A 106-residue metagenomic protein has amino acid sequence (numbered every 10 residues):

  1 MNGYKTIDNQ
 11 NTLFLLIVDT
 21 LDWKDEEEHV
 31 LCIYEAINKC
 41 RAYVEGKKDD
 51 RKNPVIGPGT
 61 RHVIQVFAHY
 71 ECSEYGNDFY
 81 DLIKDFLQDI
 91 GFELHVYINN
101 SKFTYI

Functional and structural regions predicted by a protein language model:
M1-D8, Y97: Aromatic/basic-lined ligand-recognition segments that form π-stacking hydrophobic pockets flanked by Lys/Arg to engage
D8, G57-G59, D89: A generic structural signal for short, non-catalytic loop/turn and secondary-structure boundary residues
L13-W23, I56-E71: Short glycine-rich, basic-tinged beta-strand/loop micro-motifs
K24-G46: Mature extracytoplasmic domains of secretory-pathway proteins
G46-P58: Short, basic/hydrophobic alpha-helical segments
H62-I106: Helix-rich interaction surfaces within compact, conserved domain-sized segments that mediate assembly or partner
